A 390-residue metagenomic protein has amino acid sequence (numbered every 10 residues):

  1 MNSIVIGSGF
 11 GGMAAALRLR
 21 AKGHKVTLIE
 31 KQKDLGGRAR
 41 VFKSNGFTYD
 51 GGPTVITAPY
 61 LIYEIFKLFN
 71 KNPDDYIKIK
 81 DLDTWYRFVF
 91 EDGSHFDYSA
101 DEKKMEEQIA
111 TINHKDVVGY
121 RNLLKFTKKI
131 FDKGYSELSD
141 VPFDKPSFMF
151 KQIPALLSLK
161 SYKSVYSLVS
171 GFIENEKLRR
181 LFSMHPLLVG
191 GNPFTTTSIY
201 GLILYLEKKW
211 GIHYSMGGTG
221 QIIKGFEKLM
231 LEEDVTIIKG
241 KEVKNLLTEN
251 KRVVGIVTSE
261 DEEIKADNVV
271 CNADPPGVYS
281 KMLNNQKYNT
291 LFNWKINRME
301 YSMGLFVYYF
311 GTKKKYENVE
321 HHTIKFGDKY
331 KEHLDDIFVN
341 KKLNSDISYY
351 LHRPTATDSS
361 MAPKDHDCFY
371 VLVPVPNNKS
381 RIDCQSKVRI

Functional and structural regions predicted by a protein language model:
M1-K129: N-terminal glycine-rich phosphate/pyrophosphate-binding loop and immediately adjacent elements
K78-K80, P193-F194, S359-H366: Short glycine/proline-enriched loop/turn "hinge" motifs that connect secondary-structure elements and lie
E91-T196: Rossmann-like flavin
D92-G93, N192-T196, L247-V254, D365-D367: A short, glycine/Asx- and small/polar-enriched loop/turn that sits immediately N-terminal to a beta-strand
L202-V253: Helical element adjacent to the flavin cofactor pocket in flavoenzyme catalytic cores
K244-P363: Mid-domain catalytic core of redox enzymes that form a hydrophobic substrate pocket/lid adjacent to a catalytic redox
Y350-I390: FAD-dependent oxidoreductase catalytic-site/capping-region signature
